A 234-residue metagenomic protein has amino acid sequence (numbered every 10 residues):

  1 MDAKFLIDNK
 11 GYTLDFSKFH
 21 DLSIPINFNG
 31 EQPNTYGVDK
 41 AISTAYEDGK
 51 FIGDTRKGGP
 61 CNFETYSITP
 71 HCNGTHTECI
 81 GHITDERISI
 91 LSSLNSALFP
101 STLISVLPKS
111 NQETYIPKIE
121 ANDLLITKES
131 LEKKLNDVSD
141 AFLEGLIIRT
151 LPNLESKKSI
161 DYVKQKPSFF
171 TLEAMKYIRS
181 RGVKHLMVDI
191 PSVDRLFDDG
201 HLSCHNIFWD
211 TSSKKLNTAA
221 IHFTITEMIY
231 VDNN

Functional and structural regions predicted by a protein language model:
M1-N234: Active-/binding-site microenvironments in catalytic and ligand-binding cores
